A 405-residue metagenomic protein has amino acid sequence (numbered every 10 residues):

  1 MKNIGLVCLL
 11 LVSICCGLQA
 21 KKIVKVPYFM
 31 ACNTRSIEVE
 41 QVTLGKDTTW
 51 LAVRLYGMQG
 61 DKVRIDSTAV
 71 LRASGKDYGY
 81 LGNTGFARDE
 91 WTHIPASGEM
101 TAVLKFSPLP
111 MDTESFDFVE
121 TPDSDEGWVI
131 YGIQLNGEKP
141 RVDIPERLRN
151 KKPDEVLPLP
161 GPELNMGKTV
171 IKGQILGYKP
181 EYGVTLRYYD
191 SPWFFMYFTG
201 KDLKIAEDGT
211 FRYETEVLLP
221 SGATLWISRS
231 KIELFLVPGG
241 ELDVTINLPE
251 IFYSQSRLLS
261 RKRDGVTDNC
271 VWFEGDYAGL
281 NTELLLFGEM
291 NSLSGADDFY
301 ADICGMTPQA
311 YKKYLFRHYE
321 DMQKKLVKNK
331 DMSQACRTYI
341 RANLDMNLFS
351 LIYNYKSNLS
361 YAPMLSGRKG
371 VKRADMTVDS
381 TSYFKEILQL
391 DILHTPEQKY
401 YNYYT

Functional and structural regions predicted by a protein language model:
M1-V24: Bacterial Sec-dependent N-terminal signal peptides
K21-R147: Conserved functional micro-motifs across diverse proteins
C32-R35, L44-T48, V63, S97 (+5 more regions): Short, surface-exposed loop/turn motifs at beta-strand boundaries within globular domains
Y78, E114, V129-Y131, K201-L203 (+3 more regions): Short beta-strand segments
T101, I130, D208, K231 (+1 more regions): Extracellular structured ligand-interaction cores
Q134-D331: A non-transmembrane, solvent-exposed segment enriched in polar/low-complexity residues
D321-D331, A335-Y355: Long, leucine/valine-rich, helix-dominated scaffolding and oligomerization segments
R341-T405: Extended amphipathic alpha-helical segments with heptad-repeat/coiled-coil character used for oligomerization, fusion
